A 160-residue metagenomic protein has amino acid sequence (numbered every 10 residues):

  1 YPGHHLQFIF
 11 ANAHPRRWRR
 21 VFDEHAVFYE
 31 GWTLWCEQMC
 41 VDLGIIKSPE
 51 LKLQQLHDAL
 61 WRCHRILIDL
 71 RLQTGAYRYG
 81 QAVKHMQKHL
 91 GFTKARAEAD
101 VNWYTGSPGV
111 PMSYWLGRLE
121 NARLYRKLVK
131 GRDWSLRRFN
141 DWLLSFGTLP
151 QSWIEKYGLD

Functional and structural regions predicted by a protein language model:
Y1-D160: N-terminal maturation segment of proteins
